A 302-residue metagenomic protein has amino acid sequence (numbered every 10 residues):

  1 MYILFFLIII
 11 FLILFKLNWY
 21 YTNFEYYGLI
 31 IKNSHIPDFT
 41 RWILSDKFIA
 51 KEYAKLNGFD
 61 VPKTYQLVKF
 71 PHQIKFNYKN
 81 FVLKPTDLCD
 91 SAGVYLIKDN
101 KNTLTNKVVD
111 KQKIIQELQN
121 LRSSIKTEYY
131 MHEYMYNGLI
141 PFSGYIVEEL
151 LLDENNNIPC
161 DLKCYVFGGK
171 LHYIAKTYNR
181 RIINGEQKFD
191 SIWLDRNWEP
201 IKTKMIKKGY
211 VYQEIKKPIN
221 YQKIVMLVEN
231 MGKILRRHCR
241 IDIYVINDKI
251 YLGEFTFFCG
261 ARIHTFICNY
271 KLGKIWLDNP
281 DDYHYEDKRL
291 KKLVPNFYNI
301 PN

Functional and structural regions predicted by a protein language model:
M1-L17: Terminal signal-anchor or tail-anchor transmembrane helices that tether membrane-associated enzymes to cellular
W19-F24, V245-N302: C-terminal active-site "lid" helix and adjoining low-complexity regulatory extension at the edge of ATP-using catalytic
Y27-N100, L104-K107, K111-Y134: A conserved helix-loop-beta module that forms one wall/lid of the active-site cleft in ATP-utilizing catalytic domains
F39-K47, C160, K217-I224: Aromatic-acidic/polar surface patches that form glycan- and anion
K51, H72-I74, C89-V94, T103-N106 (+5 more regions): Short catalytic/ligand-binding loop motif for oxyanion handling, primarily in non-cytosolic enzymes, centered on
F76, V166-F167, V245: Generic beta-strand structural signal
V109-M205: Phosphate-binding site of ATP-dependent enzymes
M135-E149, Q187-I250: A long amphipathic alpha-helix within ATP-dependent nucleotide-binding catalytic cores
